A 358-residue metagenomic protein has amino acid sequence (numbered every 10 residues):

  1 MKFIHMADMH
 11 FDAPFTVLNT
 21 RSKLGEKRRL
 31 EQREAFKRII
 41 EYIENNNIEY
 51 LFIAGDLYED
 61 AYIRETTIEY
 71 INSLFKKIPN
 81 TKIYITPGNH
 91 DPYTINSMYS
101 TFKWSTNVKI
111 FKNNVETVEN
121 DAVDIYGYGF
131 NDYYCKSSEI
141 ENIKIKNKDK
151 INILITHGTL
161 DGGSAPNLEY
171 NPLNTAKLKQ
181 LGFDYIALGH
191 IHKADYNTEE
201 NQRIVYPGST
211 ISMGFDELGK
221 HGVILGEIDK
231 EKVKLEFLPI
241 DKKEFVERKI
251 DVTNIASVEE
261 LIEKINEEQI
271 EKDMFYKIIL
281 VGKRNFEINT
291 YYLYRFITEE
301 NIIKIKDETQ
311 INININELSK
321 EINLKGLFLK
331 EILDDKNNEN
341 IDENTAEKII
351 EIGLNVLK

Functional and structural regions predicted by a protein language model:
M1-E69, N340, N344, K348-K358: N-terminal active-site segment of His-dependent metallophosphoesterases
I4, D124-Y126, I224: Conserved beta-strand elements of the Class I
S22, Y50, E59-V205, S209-G214: His/Asp/Glu-rich metal-coordinating catalytic cores of metallo-dependent phosphodiesterases/hydrolases acting on
N45-N47, N147-D149, Q269-K272: Glycine-rich phosphate-binding loop signature in dinucleotide/nucleotide-binding domains
E119-A122, G214-H221, I313-N316: Short, charged, surface-exposed secondary-structure boundary motifs
G189, A194-V258: A conserved active-site cap/scaffold subdomain adjacent to cofactor or substrate pockets
K230-K358: Accessory, non-catalytic peripheral segments of nucleic-acid enzymes
